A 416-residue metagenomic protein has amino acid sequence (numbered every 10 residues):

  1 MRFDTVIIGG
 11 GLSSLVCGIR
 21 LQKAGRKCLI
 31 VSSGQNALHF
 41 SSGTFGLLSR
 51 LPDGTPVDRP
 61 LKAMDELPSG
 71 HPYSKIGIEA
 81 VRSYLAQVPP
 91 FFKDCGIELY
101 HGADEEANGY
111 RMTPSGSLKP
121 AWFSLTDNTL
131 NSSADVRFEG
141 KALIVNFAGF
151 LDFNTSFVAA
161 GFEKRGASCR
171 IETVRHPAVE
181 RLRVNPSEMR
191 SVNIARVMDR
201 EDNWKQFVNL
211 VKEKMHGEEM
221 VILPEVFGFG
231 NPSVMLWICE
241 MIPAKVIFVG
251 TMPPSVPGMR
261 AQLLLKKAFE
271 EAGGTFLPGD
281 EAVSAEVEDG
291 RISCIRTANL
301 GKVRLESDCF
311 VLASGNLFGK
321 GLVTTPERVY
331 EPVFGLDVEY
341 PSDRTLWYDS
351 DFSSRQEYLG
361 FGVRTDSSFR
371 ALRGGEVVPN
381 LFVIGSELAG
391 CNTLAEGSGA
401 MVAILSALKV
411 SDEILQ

Functional and structural regions predicted by a protein language model:
F3-I30, S411: N-terminal Rossmann-like FAD-binding beta1-loop-alpha1 element of flavoenzymes
T5-I8, L29-V31, A282, R304-N316 (+1 more regions): Short hydrophobic core segments
S33-S69, A178-I194, M401: Conserved N-terminal glycine-rich FAD pyrophosphate-binding loop of Rossmann-like flavoproteins
G34, P257, N299-K302, S307-C309 (+2 more regions): Glycine-/small-residue-rich beta->alpha transition segments that form the dinucleotide
S42, G319-P326, P379, S386-Q416: A conserved FAD-binding loop/helix module that cradles the flavin
F153, F157-R165, V197-V221, F227-A285 (+1 more regions): Helical element adjacent to the flavin cofactor pocket in flavoenzyme catalytic cores
K266, V283-R304, F310: Conserved beta-strand-loop-beta-strand element in the redox core of flavoprotein oxidoreductases
G301-K302, V338-D343, W347-E396: FAD-binding beta-loop-beta segment adjacent to the flavin cofactor pocket
